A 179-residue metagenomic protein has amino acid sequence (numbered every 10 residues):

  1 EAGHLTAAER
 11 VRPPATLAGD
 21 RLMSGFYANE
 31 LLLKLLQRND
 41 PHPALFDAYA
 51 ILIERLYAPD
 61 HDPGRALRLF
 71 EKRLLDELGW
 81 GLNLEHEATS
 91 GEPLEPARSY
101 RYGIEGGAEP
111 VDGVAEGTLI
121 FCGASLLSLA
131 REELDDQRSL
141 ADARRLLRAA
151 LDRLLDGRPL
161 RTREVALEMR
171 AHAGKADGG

Functional and structural regions predicted by a protein language model:
E1-G179: Non-catalytic alpha-helical scaffolds and adjoining flexible linkers that form interface surfaces for assembly
